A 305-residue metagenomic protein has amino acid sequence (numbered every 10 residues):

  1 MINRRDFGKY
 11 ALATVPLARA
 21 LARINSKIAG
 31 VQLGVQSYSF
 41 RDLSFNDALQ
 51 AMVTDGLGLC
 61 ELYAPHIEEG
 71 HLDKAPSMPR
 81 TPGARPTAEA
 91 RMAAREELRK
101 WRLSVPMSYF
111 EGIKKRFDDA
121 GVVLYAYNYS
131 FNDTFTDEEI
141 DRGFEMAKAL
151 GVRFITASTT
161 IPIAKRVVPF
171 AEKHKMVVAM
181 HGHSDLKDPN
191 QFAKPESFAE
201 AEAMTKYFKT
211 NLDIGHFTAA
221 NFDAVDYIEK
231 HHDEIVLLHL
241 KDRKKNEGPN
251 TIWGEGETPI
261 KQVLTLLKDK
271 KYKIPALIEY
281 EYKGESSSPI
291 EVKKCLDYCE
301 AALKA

Functional and structural regions predicted by a protein language model:
I2-G34, R41-L59, H71-M78, P82-P86 (+2 more regions): Histidine-acidic metal/acid-base catalytic patches
A11-A13, L17, L21-K27, D47 (+5 more regions): Active-site acidic/histidine proton-transfer and metal-coordination neighborhood in alpha/beta enzyme cores
S26-A29, E61-A64, A90-A94, G121-L124 (+2 more regions): A short alpha-helix capping/helix-coil boundary motif
V35, A179-H183, L240: Histidine-centered catalytic micro-motifs
Q36-S37, W101-R102, F131-N132, I155-T156 (+2 more regions): A generic structural signal for short
S39-R41, H66-E69, S130-T134, P162-I163 (+4 more regions): Solvent-exposed loop/turn segments at secondary-structure junctions within structured extracellular/periplasmic domains
C60-L62, L124-Y127, T156-A157, P275-I278: Short beta-strand segments at enzyme active-site cores
Y63-E111: Glycine-rich, proline-tolerant flexible connector loops at the mouths of alpha/beta enzymes
